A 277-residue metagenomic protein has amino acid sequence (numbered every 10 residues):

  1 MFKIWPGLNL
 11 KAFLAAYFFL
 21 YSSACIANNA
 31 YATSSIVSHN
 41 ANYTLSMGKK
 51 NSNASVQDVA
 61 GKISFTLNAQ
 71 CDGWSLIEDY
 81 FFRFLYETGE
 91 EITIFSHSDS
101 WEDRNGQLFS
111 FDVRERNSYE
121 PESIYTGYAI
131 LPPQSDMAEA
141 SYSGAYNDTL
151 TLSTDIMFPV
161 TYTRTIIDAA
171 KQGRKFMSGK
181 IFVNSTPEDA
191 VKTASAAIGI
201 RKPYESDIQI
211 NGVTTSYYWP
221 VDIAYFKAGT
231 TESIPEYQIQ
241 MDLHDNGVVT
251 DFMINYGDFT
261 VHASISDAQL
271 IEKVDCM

Functional and structural regions predicted by a protein language model:
M1-L10: N-terminal secretory signal peptides that target proteins for export/translocation
K11-C25: Bacterial N-terminal signal peptides
N28-E91: N-terminal cleavable signal peptides for secretion/export
A32-S38, T66-S75, W101-Q107, G212-V213 (+1 more regions): A short, structured loop/turn motif at beta-sheet edges
T44-S46, S64-T66, D79-F81, H97-W101 (+4 more regions): Residue-level recognition of well-ordered beta-strand positions that form the cores of beta-sheet-rich folds across
D58-I63, T93-H97, P121-Y125, I234-Q238: Short, surface-exposed coil-to-beta transition loops
E78-P132: Hydrophobic/aromatic-rich structural module bridging two neighboring secondary-structure elements via a short loop
D112-M277: Mature, soluble, non-transmembrane domains
